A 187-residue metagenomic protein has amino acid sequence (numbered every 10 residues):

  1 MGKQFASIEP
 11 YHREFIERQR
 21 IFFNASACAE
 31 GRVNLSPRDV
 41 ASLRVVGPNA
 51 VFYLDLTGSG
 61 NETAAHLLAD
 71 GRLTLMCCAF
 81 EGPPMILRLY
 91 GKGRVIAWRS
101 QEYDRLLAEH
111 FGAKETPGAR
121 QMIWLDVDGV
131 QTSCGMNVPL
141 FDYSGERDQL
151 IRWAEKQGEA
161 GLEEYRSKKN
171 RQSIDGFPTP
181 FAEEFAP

Functional and structural regions predicted by a protein language model:
M1-P187: Binding-site signature for planar aromatic cofactors or substrates
